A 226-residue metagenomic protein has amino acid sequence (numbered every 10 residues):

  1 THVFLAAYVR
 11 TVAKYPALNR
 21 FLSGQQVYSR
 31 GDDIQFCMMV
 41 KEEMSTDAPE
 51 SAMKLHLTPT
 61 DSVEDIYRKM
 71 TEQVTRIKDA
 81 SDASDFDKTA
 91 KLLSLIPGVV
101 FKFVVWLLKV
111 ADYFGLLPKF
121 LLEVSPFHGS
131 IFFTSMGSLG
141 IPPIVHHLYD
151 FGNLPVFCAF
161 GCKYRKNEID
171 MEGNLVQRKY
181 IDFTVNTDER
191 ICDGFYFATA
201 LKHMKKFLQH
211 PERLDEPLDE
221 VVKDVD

Functional and structural regions predicted by a protein language model:
T1-D226: C-terminal catalytic/motor cores of large multi-domain enzyme assemblies
